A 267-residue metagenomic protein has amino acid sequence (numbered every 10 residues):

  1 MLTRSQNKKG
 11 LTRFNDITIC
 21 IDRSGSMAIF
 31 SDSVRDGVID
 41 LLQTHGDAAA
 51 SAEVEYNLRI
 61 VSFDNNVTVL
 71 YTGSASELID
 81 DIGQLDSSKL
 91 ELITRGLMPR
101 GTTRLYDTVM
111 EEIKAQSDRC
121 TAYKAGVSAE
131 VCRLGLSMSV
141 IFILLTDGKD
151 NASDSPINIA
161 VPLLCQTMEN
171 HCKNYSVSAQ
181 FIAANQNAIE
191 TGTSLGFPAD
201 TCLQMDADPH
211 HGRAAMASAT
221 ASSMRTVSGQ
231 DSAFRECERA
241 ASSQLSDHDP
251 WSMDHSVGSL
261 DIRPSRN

Functional and structural regions predicted by a protein language model:
M1-N267: Acidic, low-complexity intrinsically disordered regions
